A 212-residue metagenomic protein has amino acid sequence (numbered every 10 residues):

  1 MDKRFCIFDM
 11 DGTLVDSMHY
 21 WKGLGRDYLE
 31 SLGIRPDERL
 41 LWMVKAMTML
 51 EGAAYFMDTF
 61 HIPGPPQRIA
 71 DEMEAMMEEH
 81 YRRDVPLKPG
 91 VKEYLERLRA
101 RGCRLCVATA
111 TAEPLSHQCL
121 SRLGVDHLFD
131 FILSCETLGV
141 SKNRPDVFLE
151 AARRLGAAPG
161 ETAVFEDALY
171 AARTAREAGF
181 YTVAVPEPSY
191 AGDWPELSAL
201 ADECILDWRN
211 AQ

Functional and structural regions predicted by a protein language model:
M1-R4, E96-R99, A112-Q212: Asp-based, Mg2+/Mn2+-dependent phosphohydrolase catalytic module
D2-C103: N-terminal helical cap/lid subdomain that shapes the substrate entry/recognition surface in HAD-like hydrolases
T13, T109-T111: Conserved phosphate-coupling serine/threonine residues in phosphotransfer and NTP-handling enzymes
R82-P86, A110, T182-A184: Short, flexible loop segments at the rims of nucleotide/cofactor-binding pockets, characterized by
L87, A108, V140: Residue-level marker of regulatory loop/turn positions in helix-turn-helix DNA-binding domains and in histidine
